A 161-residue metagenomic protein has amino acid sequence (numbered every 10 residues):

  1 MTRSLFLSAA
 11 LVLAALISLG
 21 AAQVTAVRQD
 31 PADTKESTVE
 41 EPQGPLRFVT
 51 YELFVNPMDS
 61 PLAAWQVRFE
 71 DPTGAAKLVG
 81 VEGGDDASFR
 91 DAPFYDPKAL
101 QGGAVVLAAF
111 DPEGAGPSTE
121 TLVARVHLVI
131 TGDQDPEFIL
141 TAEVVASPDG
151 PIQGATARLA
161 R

Functional and structural regions predicted by a protein language model:
M1-A9: Bacterial N-terminal signal peptides that target proteins for export
S8-S18: Bacterial N-terminal signal peptides
S18-R161: Acidic, low-complexity intrinsically disordered segments
